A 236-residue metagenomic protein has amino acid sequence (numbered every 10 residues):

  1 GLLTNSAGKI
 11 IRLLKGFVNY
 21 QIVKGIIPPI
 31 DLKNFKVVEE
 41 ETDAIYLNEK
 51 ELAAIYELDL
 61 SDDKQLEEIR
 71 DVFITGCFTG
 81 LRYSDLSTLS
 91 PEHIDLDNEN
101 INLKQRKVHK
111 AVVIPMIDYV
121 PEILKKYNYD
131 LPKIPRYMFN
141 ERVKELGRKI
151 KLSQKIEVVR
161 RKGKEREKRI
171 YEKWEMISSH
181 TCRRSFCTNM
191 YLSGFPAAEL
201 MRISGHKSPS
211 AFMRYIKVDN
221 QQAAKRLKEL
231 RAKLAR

Functional and structural regions predicted by a protein language model:
G1-D43, E57-D62, Y129: N-terminal core-binding DNA-recognition domain of tyrosine recombinases/integrases
N19-P29, G76-N98: Short, charged phosphate-coordinating catalytic segments
E39-E68, F78: Long, amphipathic, Lys/Arg-enriched alpha-helical "connector/arm" segment
T42-D43, T79, T88-I123: Conserved tyrosine-mediated DNA breakage-rejoining catalytic core shared by Y-recombinases
Y46, Q105-H109, F139, S204-E229: Catalytic-site neighborhood detector that most strongly recognizes the C-terminal catalytic loop/helix of tyrosine
S61-D63, Y129-K133, E141-R202: Short, basic (Lys/Arg/His-rich) helix/loop patches that form interaction surfaces in the mid-to-C-terminal regions
H93-N100, L192-R214: Short, polar N-cap/turn motifs at the start of nucleic acid-interacting alpha helices
V112-K125, R214-R236: DNA/chromatin major-groove-contacting recognition/catalytic segments
